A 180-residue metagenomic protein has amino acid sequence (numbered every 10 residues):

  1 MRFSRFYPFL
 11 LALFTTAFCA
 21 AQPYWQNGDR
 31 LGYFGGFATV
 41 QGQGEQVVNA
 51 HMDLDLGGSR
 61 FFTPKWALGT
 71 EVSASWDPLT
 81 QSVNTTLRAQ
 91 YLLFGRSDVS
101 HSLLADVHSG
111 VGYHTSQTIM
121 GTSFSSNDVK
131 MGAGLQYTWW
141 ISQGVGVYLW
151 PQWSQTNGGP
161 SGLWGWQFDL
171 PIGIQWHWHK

Functional and structural regions predicted by a protein language model:
M1-G28, K180: Cleavable N-terminal export/targeting peptides
A20-A74, P171-K180: Short glycine/proline- and aromatic-enriched beta-strand/turn motifs that initiate or cap beta-hairpins
G36-G42, S116-M120, Q155-N157: Extracytoplasmic loops and strand-loop junctions of Gram-negative outer membrane beta-barrel proteins
Q41-M52, A74-N84, S97, S126 (+1 more regions): Solvent-exposed loop/turn segments connecting transmembrane beta-strands in outer-membrane beta-barrel proteins
G57-I141, V145, W176-K180: Gram-negative (and chloroplast) outer-membrane scaffold detector with strong preference for beta-barrel transmembrane
W150-Q152: Internal, hydrophobic beta-strand segments that form the core of beta-sheet-rich folds
